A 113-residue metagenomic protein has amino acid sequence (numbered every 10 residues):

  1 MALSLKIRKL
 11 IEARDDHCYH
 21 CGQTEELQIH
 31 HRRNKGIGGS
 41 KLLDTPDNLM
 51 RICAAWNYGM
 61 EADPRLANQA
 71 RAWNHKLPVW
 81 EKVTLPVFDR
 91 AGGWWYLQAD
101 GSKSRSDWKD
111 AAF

Functional and structural regions predicted by a protein language model:
M1-I7, S106-F113: Arg/Lys-rich, low-complexity, intrinsically disordered N-terminal tails that contact nucleic acids
A2-H30, C53-W56: Short cysteine-rich loop/turn motifs with clustered Cys
Y19, K35-G36: Generic hydrophobic alpha-helical membrane-segment signal
H30-H31, A67: Residue-level detector of functionally special positions within alpha-helical transmembrane segments of multi-pass
G36-D47, Y58-G101: Polybasic, low-complexity binding patches
